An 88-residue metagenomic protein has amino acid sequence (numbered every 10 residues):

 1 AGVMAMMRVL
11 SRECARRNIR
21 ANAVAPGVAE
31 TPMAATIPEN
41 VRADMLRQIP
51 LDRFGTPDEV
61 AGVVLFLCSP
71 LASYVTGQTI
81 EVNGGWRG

Functional and structural regions predicted by a protein language model:
A1-E13: Conserved catalytic helix of short-chain dehydrogenase/reductases
G2-A5, E30, G55-T56: Conserved cofactor-binding/catalytic machinery of classical short-chain dehydrogenase/reductase
M7-R8, A61-V64, C68: Short-chain dehydrogenase/reductase
R12-R16, S73: Alpha-helical segment proximal to the catalytic Tyr-Lys
R16, V28-I49: A glycine/serine/threonine-rich, flexible loop-to-helix segment that serves as the NAD(P) cofactor-binding "lid"
R20-P26, E30, C68-L71, E81-N83: Conserved SDR Rossmann-fold cofactor-binding beta-strand/turn motif
I49-V60, L71: A conserved structural motif in NAD(P)-dependent oxidoreductases
L65, T76-G88: Short C-terminal tail/terminal secondary-structure segment of NAD(P)H-dependent dehydrogenase/reductase domains
